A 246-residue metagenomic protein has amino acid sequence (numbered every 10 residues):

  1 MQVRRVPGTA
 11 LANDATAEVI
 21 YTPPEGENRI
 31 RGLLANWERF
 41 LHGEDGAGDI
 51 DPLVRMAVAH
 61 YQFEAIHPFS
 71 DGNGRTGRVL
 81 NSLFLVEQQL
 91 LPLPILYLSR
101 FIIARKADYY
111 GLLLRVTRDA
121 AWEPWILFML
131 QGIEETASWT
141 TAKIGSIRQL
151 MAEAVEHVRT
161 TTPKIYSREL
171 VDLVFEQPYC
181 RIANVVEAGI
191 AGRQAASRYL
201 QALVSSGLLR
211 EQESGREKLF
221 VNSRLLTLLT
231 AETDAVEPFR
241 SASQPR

Functional and structural regions predicted by a protein language model:
M1-R246: FIC/Doc superfamily catalytic core
